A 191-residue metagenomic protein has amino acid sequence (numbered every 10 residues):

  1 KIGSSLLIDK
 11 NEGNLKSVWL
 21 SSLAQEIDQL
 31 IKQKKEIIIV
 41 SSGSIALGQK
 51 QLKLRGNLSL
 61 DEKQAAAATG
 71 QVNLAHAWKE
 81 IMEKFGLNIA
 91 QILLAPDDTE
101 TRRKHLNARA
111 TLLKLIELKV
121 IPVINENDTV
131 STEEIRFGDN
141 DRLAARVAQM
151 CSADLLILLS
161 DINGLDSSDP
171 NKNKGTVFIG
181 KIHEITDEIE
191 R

Functional and structural regions predicted by a protein language model:
K1-R191: Nucleotide/pyrophosphate-binding catalytic subdomain
